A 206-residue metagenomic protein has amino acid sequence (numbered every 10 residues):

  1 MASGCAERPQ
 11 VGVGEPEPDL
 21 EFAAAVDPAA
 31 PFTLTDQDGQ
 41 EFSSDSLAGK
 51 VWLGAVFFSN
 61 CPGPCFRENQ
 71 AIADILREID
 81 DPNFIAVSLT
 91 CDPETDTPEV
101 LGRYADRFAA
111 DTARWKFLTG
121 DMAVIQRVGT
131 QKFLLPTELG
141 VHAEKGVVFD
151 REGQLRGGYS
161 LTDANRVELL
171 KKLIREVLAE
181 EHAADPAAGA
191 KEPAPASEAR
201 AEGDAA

Functional and structural regions predicted by a protein language model:
M1-P31, T35, V177-A206: N-terminal targeting signals for export/organelle localization
D27-P28, V51, V141-A143: Short, small/polar residue-rich loop motifs at catalytic or cofactor-binding pockets
F42-S43, R156: Generic structural signal for well-ordered beta-strand positions
S44-I72: Short active-site neighborhood of thiol/selenol oxidoreductases, capturing the structured segment around
R67-V128: Structural microenvironment flanking redox-active thiols in thiol-disulfide oxidoreductases
W115, K132-V147: Structural micro-motif
G140-A206: Thiol-/selenol-based redox modules, centered on thioredoxin-like and closely related oxidoreductase domains
